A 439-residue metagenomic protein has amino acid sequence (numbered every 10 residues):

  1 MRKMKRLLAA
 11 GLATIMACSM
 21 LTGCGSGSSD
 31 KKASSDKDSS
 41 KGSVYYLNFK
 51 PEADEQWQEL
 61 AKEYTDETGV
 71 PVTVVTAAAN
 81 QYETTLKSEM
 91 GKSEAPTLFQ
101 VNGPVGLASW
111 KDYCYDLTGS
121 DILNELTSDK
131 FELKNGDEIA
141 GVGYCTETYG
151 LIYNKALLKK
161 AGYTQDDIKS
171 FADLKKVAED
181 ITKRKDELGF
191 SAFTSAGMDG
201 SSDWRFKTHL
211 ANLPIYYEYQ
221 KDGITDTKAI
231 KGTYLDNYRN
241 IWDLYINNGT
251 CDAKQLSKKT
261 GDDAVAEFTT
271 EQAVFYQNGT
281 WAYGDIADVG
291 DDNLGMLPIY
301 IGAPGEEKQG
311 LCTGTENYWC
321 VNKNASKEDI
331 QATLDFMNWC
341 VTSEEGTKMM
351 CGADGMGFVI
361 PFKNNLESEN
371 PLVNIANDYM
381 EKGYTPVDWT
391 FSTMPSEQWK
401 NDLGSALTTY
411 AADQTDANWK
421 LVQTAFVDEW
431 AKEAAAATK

Functional and structural regions predicted by a protein language model:
E63-S128, A156-G162, K169, E267 (+1 more regions): Extracytoplasmic "Venus flytrap"/periplasmic binding protein-like
E67, A161, D288-A353: Extracytoplasmic/periplasmic substrate-recognition and gating elements
E89, P96-T97, I122-L158, G189-S191 (+2 more regions): A structural signal for short loop-to-beta-strand junctions that line the ligand-binding cleft of periplasmic/secreted
N102-Y153, R205, H209-A211, G295-L297: Hinge/lid segment of periplasmic solute-binding proteins
D116-K130, F193, G197-G200, I215-N240 (+4 more regions): Short, solvent-exposed loop/beta-turn-alpha elements that line the ligand-binding surface or hinge of extracytoplasmic
A140-Y144, Y149, K175-T227, A273: Extracytoplasmic/periplasmic solute-binding protein
K159, K183, I360, L366-E367 (+1 more regions): Conserved C-terminal helix/tail region of periplasmic/extracytoplasmic solute-binding proteins
A178-E179, I224-K258: Glycine-centered hinge/linker elements that transmit conformational signals in sensory and ligand-binding systems
